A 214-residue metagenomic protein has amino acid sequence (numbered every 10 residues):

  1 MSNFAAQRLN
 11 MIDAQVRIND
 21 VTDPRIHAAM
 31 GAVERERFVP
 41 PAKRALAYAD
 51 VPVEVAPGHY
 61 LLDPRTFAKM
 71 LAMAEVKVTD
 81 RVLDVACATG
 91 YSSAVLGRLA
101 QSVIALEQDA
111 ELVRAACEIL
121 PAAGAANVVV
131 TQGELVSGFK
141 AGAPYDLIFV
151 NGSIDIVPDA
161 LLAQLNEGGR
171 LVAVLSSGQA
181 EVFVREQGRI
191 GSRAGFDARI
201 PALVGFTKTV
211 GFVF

Functional and structural regions predicted by a protein language model:
M1-L83, Y91-A94, L99, L112-A126 (+1 more regions): Class I SAM-dependent transferase core
E75-I190: Conserved nucleotide-cofactor-binding alpha/beta core module
F214: Catalytic, metal-anchored helix/loop core of enzyme active sites in primary metabolism
